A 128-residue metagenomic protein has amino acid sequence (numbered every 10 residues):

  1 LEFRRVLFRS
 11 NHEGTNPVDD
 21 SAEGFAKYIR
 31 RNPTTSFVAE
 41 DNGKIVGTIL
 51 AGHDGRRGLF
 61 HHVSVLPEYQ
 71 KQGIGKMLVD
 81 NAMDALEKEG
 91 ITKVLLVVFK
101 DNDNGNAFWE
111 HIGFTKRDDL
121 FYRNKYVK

Functional and structural regions predicted by a protein language model:
L1-L7: Short, small-residue-biased leader/transition segments that mark boundaries at the very start of proteins
A26-V38, L59: A short helix-loop-beta-strand connector motif used in the catalytic cores of GNAT acetyltransferases and, in some
V38, K44-G52, L59-S64: Conserved beta-strand in the GNAT
G52-H61, Q70, K116-L120: A conserved beta-turn-beta hairpin within the catalytic core of GNAT-like acetyltransferases that forms part
V65, K71-D84, H111: Conserved acetyl-CoA-binding loop-helix of GNAT-fold acetyltransferases
V79, L86-V98: Conserved GNAT acetyl-CoA-binding A-motif
L96-G105, N124-K128: Conserved beta-strand-loop-alpha-helix junction that forms the acyl-donor binding cleft
